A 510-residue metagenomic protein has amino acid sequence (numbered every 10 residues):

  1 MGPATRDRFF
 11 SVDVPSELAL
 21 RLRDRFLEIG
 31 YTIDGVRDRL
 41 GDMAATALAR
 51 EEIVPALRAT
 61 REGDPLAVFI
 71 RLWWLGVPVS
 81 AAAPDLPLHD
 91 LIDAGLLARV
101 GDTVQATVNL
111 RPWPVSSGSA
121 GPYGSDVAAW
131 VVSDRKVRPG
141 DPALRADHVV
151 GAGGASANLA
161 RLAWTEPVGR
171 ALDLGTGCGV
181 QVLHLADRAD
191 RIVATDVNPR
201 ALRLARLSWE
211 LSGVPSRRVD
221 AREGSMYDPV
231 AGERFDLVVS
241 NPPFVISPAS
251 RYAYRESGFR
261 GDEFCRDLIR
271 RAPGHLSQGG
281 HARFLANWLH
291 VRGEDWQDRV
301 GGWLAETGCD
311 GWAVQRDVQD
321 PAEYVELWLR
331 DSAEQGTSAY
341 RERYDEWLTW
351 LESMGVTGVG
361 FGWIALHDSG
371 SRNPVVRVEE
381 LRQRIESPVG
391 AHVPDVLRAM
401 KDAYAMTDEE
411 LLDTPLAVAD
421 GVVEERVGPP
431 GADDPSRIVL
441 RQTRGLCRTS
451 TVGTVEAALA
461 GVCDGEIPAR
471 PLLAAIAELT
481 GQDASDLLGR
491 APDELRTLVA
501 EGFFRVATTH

Functional and structural regions predicted by a protein language model:
G2-I70, R111, G121, P139 (+2 more regions): Acidic, low-complexity/disordered tracts enriched in E/D and polar residues
P65-N109, R161, L172, G177 (+2 more regions): Long, charge-rich, low-complexity alpha-helical segments
V100-A171, T176-R188: SAM-dependent Rossmann-like transferase core, predominantly class I methyltransferases with a strong bias toward
G153-S240, I246: Conserved SAM/SAH cofactor-binding pocket of Class I
V197-N198, G261-Q315: Conserved Class I SAM-dependent methyltransferase catalytic core
P199, P242-D267: Mobile active-site "lid"/loop adjacent to the S-adenosyl-L-methionine
A249, V291-R292, R316-R330: Flexible glycine/acidic-rich beta-alpha junction loops that bind and position SAM and/or redox cofactors in anaerobic
P321-L397: Flexible, glycine-/basic-rich loop-and-beta segments that form/coincide with the SAM-dependent methyltransferase
